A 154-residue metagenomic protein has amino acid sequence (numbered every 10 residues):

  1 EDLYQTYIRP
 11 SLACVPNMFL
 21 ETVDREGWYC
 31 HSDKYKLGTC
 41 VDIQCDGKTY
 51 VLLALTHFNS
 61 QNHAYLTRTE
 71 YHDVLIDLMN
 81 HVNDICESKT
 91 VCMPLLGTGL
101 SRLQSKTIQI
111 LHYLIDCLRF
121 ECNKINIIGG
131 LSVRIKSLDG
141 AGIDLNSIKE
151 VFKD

Functional and structural regions predicted by a protein language model:
E1-D154: Macrodomain-like recognition of ADP-ribose-binding/processing modules
